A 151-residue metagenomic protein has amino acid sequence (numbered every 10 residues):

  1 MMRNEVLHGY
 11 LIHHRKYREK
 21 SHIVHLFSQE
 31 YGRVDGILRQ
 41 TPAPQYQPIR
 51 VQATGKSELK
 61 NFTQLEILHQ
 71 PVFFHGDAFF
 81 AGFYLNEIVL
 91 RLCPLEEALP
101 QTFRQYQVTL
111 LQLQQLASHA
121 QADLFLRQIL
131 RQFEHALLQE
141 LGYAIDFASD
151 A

Functional and structural regions predicted by a protein language model:
M1-H22, F27-A151: Non-catalytic alpha-helical scaffolds and adjoining flexible linkers that form interface surfaces for assembly
